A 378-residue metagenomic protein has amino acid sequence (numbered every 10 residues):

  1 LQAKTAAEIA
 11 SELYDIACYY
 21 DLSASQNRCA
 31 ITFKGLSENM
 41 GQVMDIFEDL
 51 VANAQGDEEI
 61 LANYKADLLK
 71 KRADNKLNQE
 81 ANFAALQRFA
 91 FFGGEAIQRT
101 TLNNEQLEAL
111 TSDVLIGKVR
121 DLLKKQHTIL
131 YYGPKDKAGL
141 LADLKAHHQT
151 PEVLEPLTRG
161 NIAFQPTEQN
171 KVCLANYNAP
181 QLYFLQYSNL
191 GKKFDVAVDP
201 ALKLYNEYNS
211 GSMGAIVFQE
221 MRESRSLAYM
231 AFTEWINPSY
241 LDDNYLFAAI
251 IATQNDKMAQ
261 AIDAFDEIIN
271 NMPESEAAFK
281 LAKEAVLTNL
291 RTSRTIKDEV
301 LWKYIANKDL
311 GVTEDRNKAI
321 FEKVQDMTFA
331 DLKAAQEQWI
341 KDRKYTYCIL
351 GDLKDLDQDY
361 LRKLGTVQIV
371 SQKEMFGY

Functional and structural regions predicted by a protein language model:
L1-T5: Catalytic Zn2+-binding segment of zinc metalloproteases
E8-L157, F232-Y378: Charge-rich, well-structured scaffold segments of protease-associated domains
P156-I216, I250, G377-Y378: His/Glu-based metal-binding/catalytic segments typifying zinc-dependent metallopeptidases
Q169-N170, Q181-Y183, D199-L202, G214 (+4 more regions): Active-site lining segments that contact anionic ligands and/or coordinate catalytic metals
